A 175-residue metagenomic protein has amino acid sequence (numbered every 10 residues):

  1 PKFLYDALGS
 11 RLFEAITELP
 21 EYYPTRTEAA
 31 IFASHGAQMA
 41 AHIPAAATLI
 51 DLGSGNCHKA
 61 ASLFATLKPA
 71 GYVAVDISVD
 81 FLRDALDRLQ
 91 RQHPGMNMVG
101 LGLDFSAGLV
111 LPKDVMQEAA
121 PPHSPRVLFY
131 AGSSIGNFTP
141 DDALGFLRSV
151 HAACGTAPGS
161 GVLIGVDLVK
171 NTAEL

Functional and structural regions predicted by a protein language model:
P1-I43: Class I SAM-dependent methyltransferase Rossmann-like catalytic core, especially the SAM/SAH-binding loop
A46-G55: Conserved class I S-adenosyl-L-methionine
N56-K68: Conserved SAM-binding loop of SAM-dependent methyltransferases across substrates and taxa, primarily the Class I
S78-V79: Conserved SAM/SAH-binding beta-strand->alpha-helix loop
H93-A107: Conserved SAM-binding strand-loop segment of SAM-dependent methyltransferases
L109-P122: Short amphipathic alpha-helix with an adjacent loop that forms part of the alpha/beta core around
N137-S149: A short, conserved alpha-helix within the catalytic core of class I
C154-N171: Conserved beta-strand signature within the Rossmann-like core of class I S-adenosyl-L-methionine
